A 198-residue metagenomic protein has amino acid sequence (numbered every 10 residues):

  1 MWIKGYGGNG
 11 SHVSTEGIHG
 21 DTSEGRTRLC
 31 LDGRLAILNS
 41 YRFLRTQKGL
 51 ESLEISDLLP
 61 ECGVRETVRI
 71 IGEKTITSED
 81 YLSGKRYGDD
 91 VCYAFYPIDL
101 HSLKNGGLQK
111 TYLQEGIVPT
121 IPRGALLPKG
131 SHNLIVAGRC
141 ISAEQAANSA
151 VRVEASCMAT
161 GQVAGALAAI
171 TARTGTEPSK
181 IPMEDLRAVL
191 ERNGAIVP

Functional and structural regions predicted by a protein language model:
M1-P198: Flavin (FAD/FMN)-binding glycine-rich loop and adjacent Rossmann-like elements that form
